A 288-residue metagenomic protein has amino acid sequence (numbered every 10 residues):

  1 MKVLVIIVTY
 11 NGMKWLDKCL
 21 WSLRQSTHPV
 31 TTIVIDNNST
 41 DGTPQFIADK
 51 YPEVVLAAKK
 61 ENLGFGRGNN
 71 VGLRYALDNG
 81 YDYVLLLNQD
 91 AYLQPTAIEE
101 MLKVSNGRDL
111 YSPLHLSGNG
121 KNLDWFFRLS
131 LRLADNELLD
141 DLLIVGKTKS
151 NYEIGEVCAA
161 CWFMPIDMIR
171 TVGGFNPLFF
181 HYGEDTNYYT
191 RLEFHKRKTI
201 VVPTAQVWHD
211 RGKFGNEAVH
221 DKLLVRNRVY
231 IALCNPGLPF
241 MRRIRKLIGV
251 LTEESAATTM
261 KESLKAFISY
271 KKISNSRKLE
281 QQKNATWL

Functional and structural regions predicted by a protein language model:
W21-V30: Short, acidic, metal-binding catalytic loop of nucleotide-sugar glycosyltransferases
S22, D36-Q45, E61, A91: A conserved acidic beta->alpha catalytic loop
K59-N79: Glycine-rich, basic loop-to-helix element that forms the pyrophosphate-binding segment of sugar-nucleotide handling
Y81-Y92: Short beta-strand-to-loop acidic/aromatic patch adjacent to the donor-nucleotide binding site
A91-W125: Conserved donor NDP-sugar-binding/catalytic core segment of glycosyltransferases
L131-I154: Short, flexible, basic/aromatic active-site loop/helix in glycosyltransferases
G155-G173, L178-Q206: A short, conserved alpha-helix in the catalytic core of glycosyltransferases
K222-N227, G237-L288: Non-catalytic, C-terminal membrane-associated alpha-helical segments of glycosyltransferases
